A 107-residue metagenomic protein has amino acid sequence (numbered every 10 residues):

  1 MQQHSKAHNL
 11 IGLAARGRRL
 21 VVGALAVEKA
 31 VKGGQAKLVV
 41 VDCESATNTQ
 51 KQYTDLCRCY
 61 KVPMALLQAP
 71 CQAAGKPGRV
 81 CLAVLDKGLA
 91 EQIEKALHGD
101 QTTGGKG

Functional and structural regions predicted by a protein language model:
Q3-L38: N-terminal first-folded block
N9, L25, K29-K32, K51 (+3 more regions): Solvent-exposed alpha-helical segments within well-ordered globular domains of core cellular machineries
A24, C43-E44, V84-K87: Fold-independent oxyanion-binding glycine-rich loops and adjacent beta-strand/coil segments at enzyme active sites
L25, E44-S45, Q68-C71: Short, ordered loop/turn segments at secondary-structure junctions
K32-T54, K61: N-terminal positively charged helical leader segments and presequences
T47-N48, A65, G88: Charged, alpha-helix-enriched surfaces in structured cytosolic catalytic cores of large nucleotide-utilizing machines
Y53-R79: Mid-chain, well-packed structural core segment of small domains
P70-G107: C-terminal structural segments of small proteins and small subunits
